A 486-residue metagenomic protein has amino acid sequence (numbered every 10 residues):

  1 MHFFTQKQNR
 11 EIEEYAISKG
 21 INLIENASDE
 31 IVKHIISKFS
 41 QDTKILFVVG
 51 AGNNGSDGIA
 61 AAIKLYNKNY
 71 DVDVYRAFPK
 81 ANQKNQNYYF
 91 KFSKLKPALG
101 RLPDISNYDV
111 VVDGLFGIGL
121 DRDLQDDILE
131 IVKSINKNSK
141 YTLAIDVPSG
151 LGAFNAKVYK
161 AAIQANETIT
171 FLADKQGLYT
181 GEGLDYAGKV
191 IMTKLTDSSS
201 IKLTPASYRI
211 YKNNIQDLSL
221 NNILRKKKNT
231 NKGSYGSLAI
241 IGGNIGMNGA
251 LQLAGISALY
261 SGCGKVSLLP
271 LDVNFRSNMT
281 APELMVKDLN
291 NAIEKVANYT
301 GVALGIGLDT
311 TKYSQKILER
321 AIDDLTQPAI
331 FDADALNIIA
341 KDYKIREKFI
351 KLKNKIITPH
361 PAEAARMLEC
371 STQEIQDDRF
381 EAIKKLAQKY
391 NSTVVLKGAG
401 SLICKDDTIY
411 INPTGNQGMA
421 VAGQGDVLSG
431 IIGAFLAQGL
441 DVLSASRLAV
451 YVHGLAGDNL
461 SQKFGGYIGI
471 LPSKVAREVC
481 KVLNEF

Functional and structural regions predicted by a protein language model:
M1-D73, L178-A329, A333, N337-I356 (+1 more regions): Small-residue (G/A/S/T)-rich helix-start motifs and N-terminal tracts that mark the onset
Q6, S28, Y89-F92, D109 (+2 more regions): A generic alpha-helix preference that emphasizes hydrophobic side chains
K33-L115, D123-I145, N274, E347-K348 (+1 more regions): Nucleotide and nucleotide-moiety/phosphate-recognizing core
L102-D123, V302-D309, K389, S401: Glycine-rich phosphate-binding loop
D109-V110, L115-A206: Internal gly/pro-rich beta-alpha loop/helix module that stabilizes soluble enzyme cofactors or their anionic handles
